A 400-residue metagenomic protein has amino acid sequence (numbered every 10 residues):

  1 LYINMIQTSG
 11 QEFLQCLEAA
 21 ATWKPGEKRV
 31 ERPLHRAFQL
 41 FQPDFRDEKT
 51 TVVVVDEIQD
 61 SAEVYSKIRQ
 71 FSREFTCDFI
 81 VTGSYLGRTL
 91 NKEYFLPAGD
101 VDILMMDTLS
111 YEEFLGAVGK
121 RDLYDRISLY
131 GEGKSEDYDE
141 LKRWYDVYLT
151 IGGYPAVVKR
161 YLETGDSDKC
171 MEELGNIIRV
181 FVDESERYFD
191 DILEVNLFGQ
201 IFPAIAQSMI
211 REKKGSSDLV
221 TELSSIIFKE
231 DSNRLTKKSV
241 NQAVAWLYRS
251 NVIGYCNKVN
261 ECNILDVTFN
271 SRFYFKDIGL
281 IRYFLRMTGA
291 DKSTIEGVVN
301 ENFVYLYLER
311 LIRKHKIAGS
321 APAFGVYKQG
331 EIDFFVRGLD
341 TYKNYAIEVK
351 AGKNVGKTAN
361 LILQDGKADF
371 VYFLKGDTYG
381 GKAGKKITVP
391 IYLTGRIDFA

Functional and structural regions predicted by a protein language model:
Y2-T22: A short hydrophobic beta-strand->loop->alpha-helix junction that borders the nucleotide-binding pocket of P-loop NTPases
F13, I58-I68, N91-K92: Conserved ATPase-coupling elements of RecA-like P-loop NTPase cores
F41-V64: Conserved P-loop NTPase "ATPase switch" module shared by AAA+ and STAND
S72-Y94: Sensor-1/coupling segment of RecA-like P-loop NTPase cores
K92-R211: Interdomain motor-coupling "hinge/lid" segment immediately C-terminal to the ATP-binding subdomain of NTP-driven enzymes
E163-I332, V336-G338: Accessory nucleic acid-recognition modules appended to NTPase machines
V336-A346: Active-site beta-strand-loop-beta-strand hairpin of nuclease catalytic cores that positions key catalytic residues
K350-T394: Catalytic cores of nucleic-acid endonucleases
